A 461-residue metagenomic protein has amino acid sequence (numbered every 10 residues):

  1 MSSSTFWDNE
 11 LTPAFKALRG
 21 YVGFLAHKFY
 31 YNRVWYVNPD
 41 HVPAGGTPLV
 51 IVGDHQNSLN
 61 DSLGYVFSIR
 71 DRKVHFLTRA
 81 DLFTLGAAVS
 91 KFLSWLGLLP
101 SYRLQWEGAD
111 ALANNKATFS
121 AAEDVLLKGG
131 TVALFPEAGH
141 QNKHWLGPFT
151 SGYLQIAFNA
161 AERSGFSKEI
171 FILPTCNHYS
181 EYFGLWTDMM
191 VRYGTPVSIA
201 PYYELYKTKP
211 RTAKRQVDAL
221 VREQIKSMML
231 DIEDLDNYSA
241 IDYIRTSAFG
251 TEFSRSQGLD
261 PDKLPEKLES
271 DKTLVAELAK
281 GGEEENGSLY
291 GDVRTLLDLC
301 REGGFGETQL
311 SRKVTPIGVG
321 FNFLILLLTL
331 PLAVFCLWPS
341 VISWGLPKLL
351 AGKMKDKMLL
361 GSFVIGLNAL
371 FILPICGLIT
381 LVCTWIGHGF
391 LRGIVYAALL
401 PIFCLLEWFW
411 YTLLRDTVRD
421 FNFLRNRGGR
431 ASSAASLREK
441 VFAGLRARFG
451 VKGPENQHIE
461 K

Functional and structural regions predicted by a protein language model:
M1, I241-K280, L406, W410 (+1 more regions): C-terminal intrinsically disordered extensions
M1, S101, G129, Y193 (+2 more regions): Intrinsic structural disorder
M1-N9: Short, Lys/Arg-rich, polar N-terminal cytosolic tail immediately upstream of the first transmembrane signal-anchor
D8-T212, L330-K461: Soluble catalytic domains of membrane acyltransferases
G152, Q216, L326: Short, well-structured alpha-helical interface segments that form or flank functional binding sites
T212, A219, E223-S311: Long, charge-rich alpha-helical interaction segments
T308-I342: Transmembrane alpha-helical segments and their cytosolic interface motifs in multi-pass membrane proteins
